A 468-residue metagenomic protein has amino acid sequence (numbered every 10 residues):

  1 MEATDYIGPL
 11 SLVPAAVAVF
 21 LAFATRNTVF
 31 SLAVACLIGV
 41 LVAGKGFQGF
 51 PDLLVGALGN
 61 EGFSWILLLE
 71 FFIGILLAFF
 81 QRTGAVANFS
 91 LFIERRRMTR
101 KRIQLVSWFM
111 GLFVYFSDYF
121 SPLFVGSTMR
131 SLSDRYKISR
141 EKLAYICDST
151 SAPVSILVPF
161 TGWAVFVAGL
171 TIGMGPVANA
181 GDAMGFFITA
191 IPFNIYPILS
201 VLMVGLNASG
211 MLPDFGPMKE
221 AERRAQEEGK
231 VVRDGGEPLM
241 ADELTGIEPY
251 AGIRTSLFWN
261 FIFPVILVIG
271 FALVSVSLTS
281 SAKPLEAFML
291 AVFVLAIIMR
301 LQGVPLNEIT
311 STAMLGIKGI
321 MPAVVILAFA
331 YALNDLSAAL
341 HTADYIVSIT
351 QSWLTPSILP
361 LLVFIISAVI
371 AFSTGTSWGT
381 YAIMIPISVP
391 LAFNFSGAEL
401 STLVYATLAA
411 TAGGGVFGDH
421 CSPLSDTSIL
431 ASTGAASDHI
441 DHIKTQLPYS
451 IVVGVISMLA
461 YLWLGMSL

Functional and structural regions predicted by a protein language model:
M1-E70, F193-P197, A208-S209, Q226-A332 (+2 more regions): Hydrophobic transmembrane alpha-helices of multi-pass small-molecule transporters
F30-C36, S121-G126, I198-L199, A282-A287 (+5 more regions): Hydrophobic alpha-helical membrane segments of integral membrane proteins
L37-I38, F109, P448, V452: Hydrophobic residues within alpha-helical transmembrane segments of multi-pass solute transporters/permease subunits
V40, G44, I75-T83, I103 (+21 more regions): Transmembrane alpha-helical segments of multi-pass membrane transport proteins and ion-pumping complexes
G46-A144, L306-A398: Membrane-embedded alpha-helical segments and adjacent helix-loop junctions characteristic of multi-pass solute
E70, R100-V114, I138-A164, V177-L199 (+3 more regions): Alpha-helical transmembrane segments of multi-pass membrane proteins
D134-E228, G252, T427-A460, G465-L468: Membrane-core helix-loop-helix motifs of multi-pass transport proteins
Y136, V177, V324, F329-L333 (+3 more regions): C-terminal transmembrane helix pair
